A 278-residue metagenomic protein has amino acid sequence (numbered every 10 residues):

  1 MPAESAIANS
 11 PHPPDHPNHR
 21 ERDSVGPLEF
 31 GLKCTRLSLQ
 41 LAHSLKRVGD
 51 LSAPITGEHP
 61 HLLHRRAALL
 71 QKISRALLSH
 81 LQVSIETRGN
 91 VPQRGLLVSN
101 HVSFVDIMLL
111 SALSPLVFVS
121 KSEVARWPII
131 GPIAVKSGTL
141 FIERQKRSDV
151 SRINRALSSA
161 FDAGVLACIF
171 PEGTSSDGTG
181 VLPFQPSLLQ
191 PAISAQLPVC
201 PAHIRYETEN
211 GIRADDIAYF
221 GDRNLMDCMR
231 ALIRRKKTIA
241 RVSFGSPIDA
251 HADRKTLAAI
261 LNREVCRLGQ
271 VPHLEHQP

Functional and structural regions predicted by a protein language model:
M1-R20, I73-N90, V105, S148 (+2 more regions): Soluble, non-transmembrane catalytic domains of enzymes that act on hydrophobic metabolites at membranes
D15-T87, P132-K136, R235: A transmembrane-helix-recognition feature enriched in membrane-embedded lipid enzymes and envelope glyco-/phospholipid
L41-S52, T56, L62-L63, H80 (+1 more regions): Catalytic core of membrane glycerolipid acyltransferases/transacylases, capturing the structured, soluble-facing
R94-L96, T139, G164-F170, P198: Residue-level preference for the first positions of well-ordered beta-strands
K121, I142, F170, A202-I204: Generic beta-sheet signal
I129-G131, T179-K255, A259-I260, L274-E275: A cross-family acyltransferase "interaction/gating" segment
A160-L188: Catalytic-site beta-strand/loop segments enriched in glycine and acidic/polar residues
